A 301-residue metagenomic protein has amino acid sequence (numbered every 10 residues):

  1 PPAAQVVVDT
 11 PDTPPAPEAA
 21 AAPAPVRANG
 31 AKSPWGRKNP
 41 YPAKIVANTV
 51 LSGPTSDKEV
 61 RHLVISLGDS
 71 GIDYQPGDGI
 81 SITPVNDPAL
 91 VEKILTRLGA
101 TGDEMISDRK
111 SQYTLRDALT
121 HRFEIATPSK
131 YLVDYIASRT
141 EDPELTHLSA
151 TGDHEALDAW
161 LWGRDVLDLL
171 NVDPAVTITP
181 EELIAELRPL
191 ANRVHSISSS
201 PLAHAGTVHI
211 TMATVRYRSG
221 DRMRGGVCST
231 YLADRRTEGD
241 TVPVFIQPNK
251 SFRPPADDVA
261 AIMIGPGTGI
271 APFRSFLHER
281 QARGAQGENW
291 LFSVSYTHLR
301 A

Functional and structural regions predicted by a protein language model:
P1-R300: FNR-like FAD-binding dehydrogenase module
